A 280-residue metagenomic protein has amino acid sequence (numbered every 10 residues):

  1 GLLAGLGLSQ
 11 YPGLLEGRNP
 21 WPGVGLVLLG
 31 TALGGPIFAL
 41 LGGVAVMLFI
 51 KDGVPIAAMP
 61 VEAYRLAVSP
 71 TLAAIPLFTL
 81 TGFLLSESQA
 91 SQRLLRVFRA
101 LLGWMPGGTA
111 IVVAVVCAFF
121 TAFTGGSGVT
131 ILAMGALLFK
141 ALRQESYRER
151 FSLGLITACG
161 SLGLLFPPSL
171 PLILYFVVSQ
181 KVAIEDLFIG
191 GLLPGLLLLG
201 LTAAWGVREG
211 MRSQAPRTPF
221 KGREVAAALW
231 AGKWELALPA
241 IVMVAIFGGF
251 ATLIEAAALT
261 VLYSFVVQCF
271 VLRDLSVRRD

Functional and structural regions predicted by a protein language model:
G1-D280: Alpha-helical transmembrane segments of multi-pass membrane transport proteins
